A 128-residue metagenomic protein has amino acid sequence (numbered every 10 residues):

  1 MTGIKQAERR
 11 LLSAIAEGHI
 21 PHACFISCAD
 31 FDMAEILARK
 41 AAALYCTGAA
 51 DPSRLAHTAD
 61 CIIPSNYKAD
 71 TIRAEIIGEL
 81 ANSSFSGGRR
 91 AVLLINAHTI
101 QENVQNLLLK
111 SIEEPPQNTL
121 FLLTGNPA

Functional and structural regions predicted by a protein language model:
M1-K110: Clamp-loader machinery-focused feature within the broader ASCE/P-loop NTPase space
G87-A91, P116-L122: Loop/turn-to-beta-strand initiation segments
N96-A97, L123-A128: A short beta-strand-to-loop transition that corresponds to the Sensor-1 phosphate-sensing loop of AAA+ P-loop ATPases
I112-E114: Substrate-engagement module of ASCE P-loop NTPases
